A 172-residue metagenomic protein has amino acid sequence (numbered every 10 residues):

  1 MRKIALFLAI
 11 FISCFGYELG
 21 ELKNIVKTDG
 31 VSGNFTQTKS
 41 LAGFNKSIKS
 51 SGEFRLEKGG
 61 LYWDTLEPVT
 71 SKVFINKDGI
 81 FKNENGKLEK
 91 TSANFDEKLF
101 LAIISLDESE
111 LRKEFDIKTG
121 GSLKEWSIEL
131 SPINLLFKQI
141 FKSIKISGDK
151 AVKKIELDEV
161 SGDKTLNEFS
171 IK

Functional and structural regions predicted by a protein language model:
K3-S13: Sec-dependent N-terminal signal peptides
G16-G20: Boundary at the C-terminal end of the N-terminal hydrophobic targeting segment
I25-G43: A short, Trp-centered hydrophobic/proline-enriched beta-strand micro-motif
K46-E53, I75, S161-D163: Amphipathic hydrophobic-ligand
K49-S51, P68-T70, K138-S143: Short, surface-exposed coil-to-beta transition loops
E53-L99: An acidic-aromatic
E89-S127, S131: Flexible, surface-exposed loop/linker segments and immediately adjacent secondary-structure boundaries
K113, G121-K172: Gly/Pro-enriched, hydrophobic low-complexity segments that function as extracytoplasmic propeptides/linkers
